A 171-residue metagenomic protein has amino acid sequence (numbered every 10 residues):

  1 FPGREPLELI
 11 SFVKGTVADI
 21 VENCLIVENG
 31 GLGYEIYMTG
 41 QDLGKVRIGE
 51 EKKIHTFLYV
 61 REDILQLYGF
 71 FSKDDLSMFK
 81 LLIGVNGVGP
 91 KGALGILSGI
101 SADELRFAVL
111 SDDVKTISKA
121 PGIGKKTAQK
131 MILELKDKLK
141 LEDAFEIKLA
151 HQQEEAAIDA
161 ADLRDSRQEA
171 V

Functional and structural regions predicted by a protein language model:
P6-G84: A positional/architectural concept
L9, M78-G84, A93-I96, A108 (+2 more regions): Residue-level recognition of specific faces of alpha-helices
L65-G69, P90-V109, M131-K138: Amphipathic, charged-and-aliphatic alpha-helical interface segments that function as noncatalytic docking
S72-D74, F107-L110, A161-E169: Short acidic alpha-helix initiation/capping motifs at coil-to-helix transition points, especially at protein N-termini
K138-V171: Strongly charged, low-complexity linkers/loops
